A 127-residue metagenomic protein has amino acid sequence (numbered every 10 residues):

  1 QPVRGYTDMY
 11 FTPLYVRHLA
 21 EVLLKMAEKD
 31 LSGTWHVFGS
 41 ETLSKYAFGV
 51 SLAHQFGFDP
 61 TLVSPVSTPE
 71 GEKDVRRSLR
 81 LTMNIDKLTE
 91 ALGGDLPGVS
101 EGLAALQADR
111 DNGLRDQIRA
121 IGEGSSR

Functional and structural regions predicted by a protein language model:
R4-A27, G33: Substrate-positioning beta->alpha
G5-Y10, W35-T42, A91: Glycine-rich Rossmann NAD(P)(H)-binding loop
F11-P13, T42, G57, P65 (+2 more regions): Short aromatic/basic micro-patch
V16, K45, D95-V99: Amphipathic alpha-helical segment in the mid-to-C-terminal domain of diverse UDP/GDP-sugar glycosyltransferases
V22-K25, K29-D74, L114-G122: Mid/C-terminal beta-alpha module of Rossmann-like enzyme folds, strongest in SDR-family dehydrogenases/epimerases
P69-A91, L96: A hydrophobic C-terminal alpha-helical subdomain
V99-R127: Amphipathic terminal alpha-helices
